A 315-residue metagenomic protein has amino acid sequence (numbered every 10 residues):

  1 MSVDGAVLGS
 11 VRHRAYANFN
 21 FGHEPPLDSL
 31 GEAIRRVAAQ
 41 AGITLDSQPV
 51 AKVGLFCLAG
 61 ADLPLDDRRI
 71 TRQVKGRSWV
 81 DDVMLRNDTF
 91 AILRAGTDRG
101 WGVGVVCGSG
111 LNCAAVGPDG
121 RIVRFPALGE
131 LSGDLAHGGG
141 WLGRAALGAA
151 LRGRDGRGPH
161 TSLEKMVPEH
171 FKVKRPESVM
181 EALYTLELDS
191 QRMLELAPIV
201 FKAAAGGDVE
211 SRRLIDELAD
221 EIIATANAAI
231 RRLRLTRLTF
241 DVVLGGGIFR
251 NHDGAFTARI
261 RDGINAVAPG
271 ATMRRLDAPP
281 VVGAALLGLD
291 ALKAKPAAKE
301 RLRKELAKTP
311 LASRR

Functional and structural regions predicted by a protein language model:
M1-L45, P49-A51, K75-G76, A95-W101 (+1 more regions): ATP-binding/phosphotransfer module of carbohydrate and carboxylate kinases, centering on a glycine-rich
S29, C57-D62: Alpha-helical substrate-recognition element adjacent to the catalytic core
V53-L55: Conserved helix-loop-beta element of the AMP-binding
C57, R86, D241-G245: Solvent-exposed beta-strand sheet faces enriched in polar/charged residues
A61-K165, L311-R315: Phosphate-binding/catalytic loop of phosphoryl-transfer enzymes
